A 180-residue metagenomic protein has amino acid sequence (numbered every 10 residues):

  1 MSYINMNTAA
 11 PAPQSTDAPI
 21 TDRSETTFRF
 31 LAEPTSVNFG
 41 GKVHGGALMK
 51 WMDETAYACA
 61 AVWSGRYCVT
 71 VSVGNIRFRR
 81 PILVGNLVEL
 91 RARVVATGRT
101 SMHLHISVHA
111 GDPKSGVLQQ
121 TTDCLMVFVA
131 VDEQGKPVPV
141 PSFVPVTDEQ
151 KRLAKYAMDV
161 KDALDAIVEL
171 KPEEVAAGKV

Functional and structural regions predicted by a protein language model:
Y3-T16, D22-F28, L83-V84, V95-V180: HotDog/MaoC-like acyl-thioester-processing domains
T8, I20-R23, V43, E54-R91 (+3 more regions): Hydrophobic beta-strand-centered segment that forms part of the acyl-chain substrate-binding groove
S15-D17, V37-N38: A short, mixed-charge helix-start or loop-turn motif at secondary-structure junctions
A32-E33, F78, F128: Hydrophobic residues in beta-strands and at strand termini
E33-T35, F39, G65, Q134-P139: Glycine-rich, flexible loop/turn motifs
S36-W51: A conserved, well-ordered hydrophobic junction motif at loop->secondary-structure transitions
